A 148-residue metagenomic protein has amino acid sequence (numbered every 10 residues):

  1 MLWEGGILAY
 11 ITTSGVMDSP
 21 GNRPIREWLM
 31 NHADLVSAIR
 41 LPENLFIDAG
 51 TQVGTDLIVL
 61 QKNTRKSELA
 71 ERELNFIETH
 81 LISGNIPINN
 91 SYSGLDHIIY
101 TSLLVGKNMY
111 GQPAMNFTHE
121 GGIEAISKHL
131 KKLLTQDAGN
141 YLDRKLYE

Functional and structural regions predicted by a protein language model:
M1-F46, T55-L60: Conserved Class I SAM-dependent methyltransferase catalytic core
N31, K145-E148: Polar low-complexity intrinsically disordered regions
L45-L146: Flexible, glycine-/basic-rich loop-and-beta segments that form/coincide with the SAM-dependent methyltransferase
